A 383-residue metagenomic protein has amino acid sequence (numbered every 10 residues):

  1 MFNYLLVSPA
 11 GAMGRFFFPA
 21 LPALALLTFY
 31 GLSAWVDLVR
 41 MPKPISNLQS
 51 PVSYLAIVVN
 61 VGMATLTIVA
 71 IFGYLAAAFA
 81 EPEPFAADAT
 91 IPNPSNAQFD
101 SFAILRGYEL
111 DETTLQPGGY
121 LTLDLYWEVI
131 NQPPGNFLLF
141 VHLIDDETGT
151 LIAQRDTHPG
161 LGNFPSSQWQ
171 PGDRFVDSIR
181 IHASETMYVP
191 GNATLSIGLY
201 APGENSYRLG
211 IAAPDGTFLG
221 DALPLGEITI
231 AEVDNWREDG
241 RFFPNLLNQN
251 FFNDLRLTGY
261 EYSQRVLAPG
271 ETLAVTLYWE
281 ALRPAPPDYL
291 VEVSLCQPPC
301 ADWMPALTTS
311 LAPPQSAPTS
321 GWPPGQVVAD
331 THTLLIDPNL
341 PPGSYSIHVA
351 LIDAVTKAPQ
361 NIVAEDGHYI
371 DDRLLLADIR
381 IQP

Functional and structural regions predicted by a protein language model:
M1-A12: Transmembrane-helix signature of polytopic, lipid-linked glycan biosynthesis machinery
F2, L24, V36-R40: Catalytic cores of nucleotide-enabled group-transfer and carboxylate-activating enzymes in metabolic and assembly-line
G11-F17, S50-N60, S167, S320: Membrane-water interface of alpha-helical transmembrane segments
G11-S33: Hydrophobic/aromatic-rich transmembrane helices and adjacent perimembrane loops
L27-W35, P342, K357: Substrate-binding/catalytic groove segments of enzymes that remodel or degrade extracellular structural polymers
L32-L75: Signature aromatic-anchored transmembrane alpha helix within multi-pass, membrane-resident enzymes that catalyze glycan
V69-P383: C-terminal luminal/periplasmic domains and tails of membrane-associated envelope-modifying transferases
